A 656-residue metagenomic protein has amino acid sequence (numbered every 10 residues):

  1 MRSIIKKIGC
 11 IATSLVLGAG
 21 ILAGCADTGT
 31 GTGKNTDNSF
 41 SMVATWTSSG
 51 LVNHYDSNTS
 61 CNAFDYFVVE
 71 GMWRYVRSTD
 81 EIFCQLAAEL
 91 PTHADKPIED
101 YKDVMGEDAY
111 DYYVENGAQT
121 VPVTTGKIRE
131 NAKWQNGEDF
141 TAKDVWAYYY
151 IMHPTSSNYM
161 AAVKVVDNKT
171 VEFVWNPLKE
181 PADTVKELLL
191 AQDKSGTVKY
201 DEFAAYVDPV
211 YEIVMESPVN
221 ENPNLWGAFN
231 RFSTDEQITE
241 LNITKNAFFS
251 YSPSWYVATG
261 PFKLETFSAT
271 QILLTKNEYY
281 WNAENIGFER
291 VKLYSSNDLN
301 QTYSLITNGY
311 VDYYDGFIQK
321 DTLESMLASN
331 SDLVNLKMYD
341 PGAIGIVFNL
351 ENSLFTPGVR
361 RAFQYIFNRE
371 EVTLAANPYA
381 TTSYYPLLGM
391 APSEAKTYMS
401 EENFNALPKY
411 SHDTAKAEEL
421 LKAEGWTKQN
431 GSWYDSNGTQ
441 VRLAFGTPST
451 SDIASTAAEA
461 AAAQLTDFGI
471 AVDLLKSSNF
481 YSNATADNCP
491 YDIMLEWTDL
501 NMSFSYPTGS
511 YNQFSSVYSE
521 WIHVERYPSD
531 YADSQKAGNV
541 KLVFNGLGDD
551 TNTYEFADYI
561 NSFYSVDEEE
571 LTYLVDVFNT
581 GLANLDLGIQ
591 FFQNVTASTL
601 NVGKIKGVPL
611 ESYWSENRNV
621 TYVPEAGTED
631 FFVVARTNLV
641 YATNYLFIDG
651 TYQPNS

Functional and structural regions predicted by a protein language model:
S41, T141-W146, T170, E289-R290 (+5 more regions): Alpha-helical secondary-structure segments
V43-V114: N-terminal lobe/hinge region of extracytoplasmic solute-binding protein
V76-E81, D193-N285, T414, E419 (+2 more regions): Gly/Pro-rich hinge or "lid" segments in bacterial periplasmic/extracellular proteins
E89-Y159, T170-V174, P181, L354 (+1 more regions): Aromatic- and charge-enriched surface segment that lines or borders ligand/interaction sites
R129, I151, S250-P253, Y279-E324 (+1 more regions): Ligand-site clamp/hinge motif
A191-D193, E212-E221, T275-Y280, M338-A362 (+3 more regions): A bilobed periplasmic-binding-protein/Venus flytrap-type ligand-binding module shared by bacterial periplasmic
F267-A269, W426-L500: Ligand/substrate-recognition segments at binding pockets and active sites
Q271, I366-E402, I453-A462, T485-S656: Detector for C-terminal structural segments
